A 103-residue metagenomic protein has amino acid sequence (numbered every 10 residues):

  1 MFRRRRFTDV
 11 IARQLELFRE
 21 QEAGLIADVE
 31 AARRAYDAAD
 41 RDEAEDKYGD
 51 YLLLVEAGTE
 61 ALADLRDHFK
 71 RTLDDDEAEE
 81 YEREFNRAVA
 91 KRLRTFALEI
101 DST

Functional and structural regions predicted by a protein language model:
M1-A38: Short terminal alpha-helical segments
R3, D67-R71: Short, charged low-complexity linear motifs
R5, D9, D42-E45, G49 (+1 more regions): Generic alpha-helical secondary structure signal
E16-R19, A23, G49-A63, R83-A90: Generic structural signal for well-ordered, non-transmembrane alpha-helical segments in soluble/cytosolic regions
A23-I26, D37, R41, A63 (+3 more regions): Residue-level signal for secondary-structure boundary elements
D28-H68: Contiguous, amphipathic alpha-helical segments that mediate oligomerization or scaffolding in large protein assemblies
R71-T103: Amphipathic alpha-helical binding modules
